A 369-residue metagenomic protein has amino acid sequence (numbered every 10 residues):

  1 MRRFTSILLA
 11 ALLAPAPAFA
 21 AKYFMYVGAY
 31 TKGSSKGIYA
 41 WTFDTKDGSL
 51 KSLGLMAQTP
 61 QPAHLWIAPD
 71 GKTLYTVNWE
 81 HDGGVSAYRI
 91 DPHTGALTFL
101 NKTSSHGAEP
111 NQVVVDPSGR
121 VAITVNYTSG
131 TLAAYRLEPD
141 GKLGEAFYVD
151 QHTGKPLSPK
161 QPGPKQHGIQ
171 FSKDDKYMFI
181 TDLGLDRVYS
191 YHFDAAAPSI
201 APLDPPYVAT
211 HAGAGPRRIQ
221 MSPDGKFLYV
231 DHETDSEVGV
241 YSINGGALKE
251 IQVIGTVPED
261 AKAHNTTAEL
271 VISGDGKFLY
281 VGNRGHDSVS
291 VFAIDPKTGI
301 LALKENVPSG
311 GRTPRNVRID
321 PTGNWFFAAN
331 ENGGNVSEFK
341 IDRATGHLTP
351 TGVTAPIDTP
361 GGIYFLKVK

Functional and structural regions predicted by a protein language model:
A20-D44: An edge-strand/N-cap motif at the start of beta-rich repeat modules
Y30-K32, W79-H81, Y127, L137 (+7 more regions): Short loop/turn segments immediately following the C-termini of beta-strands
S34, T59-D70, H106-V121, T153-D175 (+4 more regions): Beta-rich, blade/repeat-based domains predominating in secreted/periplasmic proteins but also intracellular
T42-G48, Y88-G95, Y135-G144, Y191-I200 (+3 more regions): Short loop/turn segments immediately following beta-strands, especially the blade-tip and inter-blade linker loops
K51-A57, T98-S104, G154-P159, L203-A209 (+3 more regions): A short beta-strand motif characteristic of beta-propeller blades
S52-G119: Blade-loop segments of beta-propeller domains
N332-K340, A344, T349-K369: Blade-level signature of beta-propeller repeat domains, shared across WD40, Kelch, NHL, RCC1 and BNR/Asp-box propellers
